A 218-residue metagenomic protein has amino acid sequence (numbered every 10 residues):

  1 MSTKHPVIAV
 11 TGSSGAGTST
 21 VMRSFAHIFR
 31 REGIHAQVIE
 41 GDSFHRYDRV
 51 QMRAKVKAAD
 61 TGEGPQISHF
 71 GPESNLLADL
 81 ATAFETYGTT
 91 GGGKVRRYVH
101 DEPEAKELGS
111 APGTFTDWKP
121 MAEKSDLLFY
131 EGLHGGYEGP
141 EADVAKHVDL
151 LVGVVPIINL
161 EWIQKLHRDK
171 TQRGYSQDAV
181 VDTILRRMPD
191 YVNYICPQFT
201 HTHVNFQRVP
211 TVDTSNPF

Functional and structural regions predicted by a protein language model:
M1-H5: Phosphate-binding P-loop
I8-T11: Short hydrophobic/aromatic beta-strand immediately N-terminal to the Walker A/P-loop
S14: The conserved Walker
T18: Conserved lysine of the Walker
V21-M22, A26: Post-Walker A alpha-helix
I34-E40, F44-E104: Conserved nucleotide-sensing/catalytic segment adjacent to the nucleotide-binding pocket in NTP-handling enzymes
T114-E123, L127, V144-K146, I158-F218: C-terminal accessory "lid"/substrate-recognition subdomains
